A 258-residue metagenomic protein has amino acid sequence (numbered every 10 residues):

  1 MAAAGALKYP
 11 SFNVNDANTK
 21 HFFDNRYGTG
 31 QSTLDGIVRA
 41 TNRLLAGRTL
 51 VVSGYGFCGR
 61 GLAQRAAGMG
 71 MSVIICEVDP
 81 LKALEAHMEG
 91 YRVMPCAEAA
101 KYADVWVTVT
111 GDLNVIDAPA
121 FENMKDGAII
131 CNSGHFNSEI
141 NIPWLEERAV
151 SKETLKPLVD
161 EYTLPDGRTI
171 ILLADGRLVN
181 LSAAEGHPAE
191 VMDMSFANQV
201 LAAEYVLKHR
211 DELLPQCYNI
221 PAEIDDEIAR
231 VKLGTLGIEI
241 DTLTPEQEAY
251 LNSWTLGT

Functional and structural regions predicted by a protein language model:
Y9-G47, I142-P245: Adenosine-phosphate binding glycine-rich loop
F12, I74, V107, C131 (+1 more regions): Hydrophobic/aromatic beta-strand patches that form the interior of the parallel beta-sheet core in alpha/beta enzyme
D16-A17, V78-D79, D112, H135-F136: Short, ordered loop/turn segments at secondary-structure junctions
T19, L81-L84, F136-N141: Short gly/pro/ser/thr-enriched loop/turn and capping motifs at secondary-structure boundaries
Q31, I37-Y102, T108-T110: Glycine-rich phosphate/diphosphate-binding loop of Rossmann-like nucleotide-binding domains
K82, I238-T258: Long, charge-rich low-complexity segments
E89-R168: Rossmann-like adenosine-cofactor binding region
